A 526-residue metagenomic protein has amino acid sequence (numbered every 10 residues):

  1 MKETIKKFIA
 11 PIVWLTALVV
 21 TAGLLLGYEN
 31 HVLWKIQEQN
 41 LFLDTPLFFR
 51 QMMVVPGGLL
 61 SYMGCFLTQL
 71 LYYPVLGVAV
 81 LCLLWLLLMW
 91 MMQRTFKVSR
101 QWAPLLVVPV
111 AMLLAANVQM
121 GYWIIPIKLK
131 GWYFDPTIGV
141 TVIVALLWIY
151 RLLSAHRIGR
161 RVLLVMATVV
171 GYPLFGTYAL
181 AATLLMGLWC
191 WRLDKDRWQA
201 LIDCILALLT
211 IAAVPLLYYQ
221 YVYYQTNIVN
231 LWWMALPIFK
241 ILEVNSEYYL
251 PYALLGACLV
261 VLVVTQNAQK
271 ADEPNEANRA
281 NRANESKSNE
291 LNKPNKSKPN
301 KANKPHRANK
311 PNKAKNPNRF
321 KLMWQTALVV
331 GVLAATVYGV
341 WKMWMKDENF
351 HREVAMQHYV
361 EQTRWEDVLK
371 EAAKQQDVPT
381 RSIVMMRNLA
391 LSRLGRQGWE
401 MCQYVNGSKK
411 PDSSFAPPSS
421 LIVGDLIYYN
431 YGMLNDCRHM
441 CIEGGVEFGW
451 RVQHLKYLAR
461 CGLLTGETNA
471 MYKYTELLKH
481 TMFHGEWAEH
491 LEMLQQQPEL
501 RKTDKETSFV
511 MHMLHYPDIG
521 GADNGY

Functional and structural regions predicted by a protein language model:
M1-T21, K321-G331: Start-transfer (signal-anchor) and selected internal transmembrane alpha helices of multi-pass inner/ER membrane
G23-A79, L83: Membrane-interface coil-to-helix junctions
K35-E38, F42, M53-G57, Q101-R157 (+2 more regions): Membrane-interface micro-motifs in multi-pass membrane enzymes
G77-M91, I138-V142: Transmembrane alpha-helices of multi-pass, membrane-embedded glycan-processing enzymes that use lipid-linked
L152-D194, A212-V222: Transmembrane helices and adjacent periplasmic/lumenal helix-loop junctions of polyprenol-phosphate-dependent
I205-D272: Membrane-embedded alpha-helical segments of integral membrane proteins
N318-M345: Internal/C-terminal transmembrane anchor helices
V340-D518: Soluble catalytic regions of membrane-associated enzymes that act on cell-envelope and secretory-pathway components
